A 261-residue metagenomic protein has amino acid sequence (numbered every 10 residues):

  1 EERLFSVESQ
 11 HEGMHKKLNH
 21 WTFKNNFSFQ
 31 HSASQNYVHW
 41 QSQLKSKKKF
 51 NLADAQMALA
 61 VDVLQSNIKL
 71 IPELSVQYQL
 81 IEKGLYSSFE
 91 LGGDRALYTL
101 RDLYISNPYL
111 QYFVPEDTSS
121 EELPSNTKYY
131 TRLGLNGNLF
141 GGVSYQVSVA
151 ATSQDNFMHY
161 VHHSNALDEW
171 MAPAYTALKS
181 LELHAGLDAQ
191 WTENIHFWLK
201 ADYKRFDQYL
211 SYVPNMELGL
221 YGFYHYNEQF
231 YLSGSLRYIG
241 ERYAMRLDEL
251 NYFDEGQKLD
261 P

Functional and structural regions predicted by a protein language model:
E1-N51: Outer-membrane beta-barrel transmembrane domain signature of Gram-negative proteins, especially the mid-to-C-terminal
R3-V7, N36-W40, I68-P72, S125-T131 (+3 more regions): Residues that define the transmembrane beta-barrel architecture of outer-membrane proteins
V7-G13, F27, S42-K48, V61 (+6 more regions): Residues on the lipid-exposed face of transmembrane beta-strands in outer-membrane beta-barrel proteins
G13, F27-A33, K48-L52, L59-Q65 (+7 more regions): Transmembrane beta-strands of outer-membrane beta-barrel pores
M14-F23, F50-M57, E82-S87, G141-V147 (+2 more regions): Repeated loop/turn-to-beta-strand initiation elements of outer-membrane beta-barrel proteins
L64-I68, P72, Q77-S148: Flexible, glycine-rich linker and terminal segments associated with outer-membrane beta-barrel/transport systems
R101-L123, Q154-L178, K204-G219, Y238-P261: Outer-membrane beta-barrel domain signature, especially the mid-to-C-terminal portions of large Gram-negative OMP
E122-P124, Y130-N136, Q146-W198: Outer membrane beta-barrel strand-and-loop segments of large Gram-negative receptors, especially TonB-dependent
